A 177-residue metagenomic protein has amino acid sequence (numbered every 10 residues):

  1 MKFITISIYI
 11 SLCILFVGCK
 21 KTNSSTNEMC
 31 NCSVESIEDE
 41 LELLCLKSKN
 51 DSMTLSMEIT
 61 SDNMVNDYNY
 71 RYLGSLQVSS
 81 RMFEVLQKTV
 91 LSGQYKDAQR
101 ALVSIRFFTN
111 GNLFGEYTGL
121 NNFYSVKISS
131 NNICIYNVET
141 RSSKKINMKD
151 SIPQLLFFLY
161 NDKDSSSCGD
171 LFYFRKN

Functional and structural regions predicted by a protein language model:
M1-I6, K20: Positively charged n-region of N-terminal signal peptides that target proteins for export
I6-C13: Hydrophobic helical h-region of N-terminal Sec-dependent signal peptides in bacterial secretory/periplasmic proteins
I8, D67-R71, L159, F172: Intrinsically disordered, low-complexity N-terminal regions enriched in serine/proline/glycine with scattered basic
L15-G18: C-terminal motif of bacterial Sec signal peptides marking the signal peptidase cleavage site
S25-D62, I128-N177: Acidic, small-residue rich beta-repeat scaffolds with periodic aromatic anchors
E42-N122: Surface-exposed acidic loop/strand-edge motifs in secreted or periplasmic proteins that form small linear binding
Y124-V126: C-terminal, charged low-complexity interaction regions
